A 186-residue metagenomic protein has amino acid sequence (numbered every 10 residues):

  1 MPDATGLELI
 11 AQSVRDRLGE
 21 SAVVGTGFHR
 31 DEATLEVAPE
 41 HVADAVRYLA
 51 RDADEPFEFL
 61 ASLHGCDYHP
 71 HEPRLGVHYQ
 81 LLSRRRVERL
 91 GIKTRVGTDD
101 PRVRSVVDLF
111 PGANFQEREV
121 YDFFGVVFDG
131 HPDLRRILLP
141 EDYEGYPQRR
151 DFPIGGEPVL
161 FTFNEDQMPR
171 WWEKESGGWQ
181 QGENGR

Functional and structural regions predicted by a protein language model:
M1-R186: Terminal low-complexity/charged segments
